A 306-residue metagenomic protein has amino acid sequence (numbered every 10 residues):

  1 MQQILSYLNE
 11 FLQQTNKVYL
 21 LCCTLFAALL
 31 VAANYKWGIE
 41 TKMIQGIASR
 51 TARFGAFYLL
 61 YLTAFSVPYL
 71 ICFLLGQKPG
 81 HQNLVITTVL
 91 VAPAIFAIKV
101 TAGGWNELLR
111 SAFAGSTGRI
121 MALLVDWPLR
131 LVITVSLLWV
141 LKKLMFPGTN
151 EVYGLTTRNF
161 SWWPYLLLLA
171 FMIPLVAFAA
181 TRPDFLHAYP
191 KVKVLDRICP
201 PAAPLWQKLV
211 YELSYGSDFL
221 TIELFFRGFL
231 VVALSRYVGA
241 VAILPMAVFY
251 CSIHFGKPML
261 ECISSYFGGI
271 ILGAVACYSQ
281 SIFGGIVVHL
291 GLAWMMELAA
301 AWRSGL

Functional and structural regions predicted by a protein language model:
M1-Q14: Short, Lys/Arg-rich, polar N-terminal cytosolic tail immediately upstream of the first transmembrane signal-anchor
L12, F73-V85, V152-F160: Membrane-interface helix-boundary motifs at transmembrane edges
Q14-A32, T87-A97, L167-M172: Alpha-helical transmembrane segments
L20-L21, G55, L59, I86-L90 (+7 more regions): Hydrophobic alpha-helical transmembrane segments
Y35-Y69, G76-L144: Alpha-helical transmembrane segments in multi-pass membrane proteins
T101-V132, S136-D218, L306: Juxtamembrane helix-loop-helix connectors linking adjacent transmembrane helices in multi-pass membrane enzymes
V152-Y165, F185-R197, T221-P245, A274-S281: Membrane-interface helix/loop boundary segments of multi-pass membrane proteins
Y237, I243-L306: Functionally important transmembrane alpha-helices
